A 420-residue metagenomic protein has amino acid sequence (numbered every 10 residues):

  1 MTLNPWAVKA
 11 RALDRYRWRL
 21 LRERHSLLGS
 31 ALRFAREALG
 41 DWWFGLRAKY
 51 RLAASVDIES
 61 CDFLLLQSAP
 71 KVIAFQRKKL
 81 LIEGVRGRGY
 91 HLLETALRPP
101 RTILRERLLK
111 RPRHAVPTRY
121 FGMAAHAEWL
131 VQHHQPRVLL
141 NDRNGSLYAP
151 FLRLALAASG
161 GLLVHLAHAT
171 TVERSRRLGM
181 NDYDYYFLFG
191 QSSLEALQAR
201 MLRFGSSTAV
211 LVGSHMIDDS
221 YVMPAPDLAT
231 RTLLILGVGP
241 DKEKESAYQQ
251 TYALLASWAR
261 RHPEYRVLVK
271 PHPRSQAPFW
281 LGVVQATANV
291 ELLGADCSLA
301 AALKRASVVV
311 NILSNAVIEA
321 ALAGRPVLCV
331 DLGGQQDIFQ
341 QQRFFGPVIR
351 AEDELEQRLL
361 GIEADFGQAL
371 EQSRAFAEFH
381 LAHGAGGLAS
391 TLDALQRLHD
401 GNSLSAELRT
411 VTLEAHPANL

Functional and structural regions predicted by a protein language model:
M1-L21, A35-S60, L64-I217: Active-site and donor-binding regions of nucleotide-sugar-utilizing enzymes
T2-L20, Q357-R358, E363-L420: C-terminal amphipathic helix plus adjacent low-complexity, charged tail appended to glycosyltransferase catalytic
I73-R77, H215-V283: Conserved catalytic-core segment of nucleotide-activated headgroup transferases in glycan assembly
H91-L93, L140, V164, Y185-F187 (+7 more regions): Hydrophobic/aromatic beta-strand patches that form the interior of the parallel beta-sheet core in alpha/beta enzyme
T102-L104, E173-L178, A196-R200, D219-M223 (+4 more regions): Short, charged, surface-exposed secondary-structure boundary motifs
H126, R274-A323, V327: Donor nucleotide-activated moiety binding/catalytic core segment of transferases that use nucleotide-activated donors
H134, A158-S159, A229, H262-P263 (+2 more regions): Helix C-cap/helix->beta junction micro-motif
Y183, T208, N315-A382: Catalytic binding pocket for nucleotide-activated donors in carbohydrate/polymer assembly enzymes
